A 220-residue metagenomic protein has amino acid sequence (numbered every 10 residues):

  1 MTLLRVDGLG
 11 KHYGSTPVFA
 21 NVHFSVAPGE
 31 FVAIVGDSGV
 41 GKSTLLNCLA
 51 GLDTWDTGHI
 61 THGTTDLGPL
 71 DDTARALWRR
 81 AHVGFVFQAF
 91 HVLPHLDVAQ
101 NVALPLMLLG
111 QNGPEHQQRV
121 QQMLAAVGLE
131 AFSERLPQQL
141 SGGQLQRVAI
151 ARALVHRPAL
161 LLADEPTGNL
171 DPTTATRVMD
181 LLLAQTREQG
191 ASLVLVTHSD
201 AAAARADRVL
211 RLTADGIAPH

Functional and structural regions predicted by a protein language model:
M1-T2, H220: Short, low-complexity, intrinsically disordered N-terminal peptides in bacterial proteins
T2-R5, L9-L212: ABC family nucleotide-binding domain
A214-H220: Conserved switch/coupling elements of ABC/ABC-like ATPase nucleotide-binding domains
